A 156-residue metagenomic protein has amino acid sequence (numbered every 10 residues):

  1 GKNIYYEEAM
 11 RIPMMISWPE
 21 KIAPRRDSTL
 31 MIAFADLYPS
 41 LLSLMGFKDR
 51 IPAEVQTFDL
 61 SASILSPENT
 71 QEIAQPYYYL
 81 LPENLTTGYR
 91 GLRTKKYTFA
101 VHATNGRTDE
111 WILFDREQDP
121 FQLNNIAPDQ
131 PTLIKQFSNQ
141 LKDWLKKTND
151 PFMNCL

Functional and structural regions predicted by a protein language model:
G1-I4, I22-P24, L30-Y38, L42-I112 (+3 more regions): C-terminal cap/loop subdomain of S1 sulfatases and analogous C-terminal strand-loop tails that border
Y5-R11: Short Pro/Gly-enriched coil loops immediately N-terminal to beta-strands
E7, I32-D36, T132, Q136: Generic recognition of stable, solvent-exposed alpha-helical segments in well-folded globular domains
R11-M15, Y38: Structural micro-motif
Y38, L123, L141: Generic structural marker for isolated residues within well-ordered, non-membrane alpha-helices of soluble domains
D119: Intrinsically disordered, low-complexity polar regions and short flexible loop motifs
N124-T132: Active-site-proximal N-terminal segment of extracellular/periplasmic enzymes that hydrolyze or transfer
Q136-N154: Charge-dense polyanion-binding interfaces
